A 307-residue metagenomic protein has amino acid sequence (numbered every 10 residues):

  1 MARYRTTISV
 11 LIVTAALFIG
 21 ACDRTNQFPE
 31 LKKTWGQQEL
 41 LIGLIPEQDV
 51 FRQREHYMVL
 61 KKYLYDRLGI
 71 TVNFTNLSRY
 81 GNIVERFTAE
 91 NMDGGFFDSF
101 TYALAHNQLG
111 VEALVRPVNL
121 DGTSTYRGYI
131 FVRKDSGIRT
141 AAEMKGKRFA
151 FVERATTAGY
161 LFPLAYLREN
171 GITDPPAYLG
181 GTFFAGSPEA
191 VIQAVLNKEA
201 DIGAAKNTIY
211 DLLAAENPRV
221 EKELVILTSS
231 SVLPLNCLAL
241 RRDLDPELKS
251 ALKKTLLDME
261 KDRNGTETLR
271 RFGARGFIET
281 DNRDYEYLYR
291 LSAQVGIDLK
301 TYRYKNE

Functional and structural regions predicted by a protein language model:
M1-S9: Bacterial N-terminal signal peptides that target proteins for export
F18-A21: C-terminal motif of bacterial Sec signal peptides marking the signal peptidase cleavage site
D23-R24, K33-G43, Q48-V59, A239-E307: An extracytoplasmic/periplasmic, membrane-proximal ligand-sensing/linker region
Q37, I42-Y65, L77, F100 (+1 more regions): Bilobed "Venus flytrap"/periplasmic-binding protein-like clamshell domains and structurally analogous long
G81-G95, Q108-L109, A142-E143, S187-T208: Short helices/loops that flank or line small-molecule/ion binding pockets
F96-Q108, P163, R168-E169, A194-N197 (+1 more regions): A ligand-binding cleft/hinge motif common to bilobed small-molecule-binding domains
E112-G122, Y178-G181, A214-V232: Short beta-strand->loop
Y126-I130, P234-L240: Small-molecule pocket liners
